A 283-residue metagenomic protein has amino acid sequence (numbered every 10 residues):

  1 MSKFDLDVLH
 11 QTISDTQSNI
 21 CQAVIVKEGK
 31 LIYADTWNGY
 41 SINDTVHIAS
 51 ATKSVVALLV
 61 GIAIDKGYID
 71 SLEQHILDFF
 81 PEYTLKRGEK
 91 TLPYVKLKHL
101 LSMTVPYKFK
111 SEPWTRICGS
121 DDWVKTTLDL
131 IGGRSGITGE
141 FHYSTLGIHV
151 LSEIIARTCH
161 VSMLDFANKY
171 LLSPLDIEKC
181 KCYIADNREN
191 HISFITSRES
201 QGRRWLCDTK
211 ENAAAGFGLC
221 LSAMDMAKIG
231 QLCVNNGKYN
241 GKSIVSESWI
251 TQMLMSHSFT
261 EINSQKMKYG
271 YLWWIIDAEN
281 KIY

Functional and structural regions predicted by a protein language model:
F4, Q11-T16, S41-I48, T52 (+1 more regions): Active-site-proximal loop and beta-strand segments within enzyme catalytic domains
H10-Y40, L72, W274: A short, well-structured edge-of-sheet supersecondary motif
G29-K30, A49-Y68, L100, F141-L172 (+1 more regions): Alpha-helical scaffold elements that line and support the substrate/ligand-binding pocket of soluble hydrolases
D35, K125-G133, S200-K210: The feature captures the short pre-catalytic strand/loop hairpin that immediately precedes and shapes the active-site
I42, K110-R188, N212, F217-C220: Catalytic-site signature segments of enzymes, centered on catalytic residues
K66-V105, T158-G216: Active-site helix/loop module of the DD-peptidase/beta-lactamase fold, centered on the serine-lysine SxxK catalytic
S193-A213, Q252-Y283: Active-site Gly/Thr loop motif
W205-I244, W249-I250: Flexible, glycine-rich surface segments
